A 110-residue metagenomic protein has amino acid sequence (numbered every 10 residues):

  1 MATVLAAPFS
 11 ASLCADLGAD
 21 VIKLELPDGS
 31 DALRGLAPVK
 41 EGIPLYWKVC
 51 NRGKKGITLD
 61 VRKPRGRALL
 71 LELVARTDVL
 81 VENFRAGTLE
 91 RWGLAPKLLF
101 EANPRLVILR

Functional and structural regions predicted by a protein language model:
M1-R110: N-terminal helix-loop segment corresponding to the beta1-alpha1 unit of nucleotide/adenylate-binding folds
